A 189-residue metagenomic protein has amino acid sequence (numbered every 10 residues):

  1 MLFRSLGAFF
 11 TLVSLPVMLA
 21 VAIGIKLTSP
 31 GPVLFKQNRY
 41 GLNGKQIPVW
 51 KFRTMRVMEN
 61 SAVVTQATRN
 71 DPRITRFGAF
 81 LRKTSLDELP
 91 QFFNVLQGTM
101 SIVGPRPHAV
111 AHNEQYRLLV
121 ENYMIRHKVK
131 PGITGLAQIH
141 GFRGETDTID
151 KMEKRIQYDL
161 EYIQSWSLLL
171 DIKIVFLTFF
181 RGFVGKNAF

Functional and structural regions predicted by a protein language model:
M1-E59, N94, L168-F189: A hydrophobic, helix-centered structural microdomain
A8, P32, L42-K45, A79 (+4 more regions): Gly/Ser/Thr-rich helix-start
V13, N70, R82, S165-L168: Aromatic-acidic/polar surface patches that form glycan- and anion
V21, F35-K36, V103-P105, A111 (+2 more regions): Short, hydrophobic secondary-structure boundary micro-motifs
S29-P32, R69-P72, V95, P131 (+2 more regions): A generic fold-level signal
F35-R73, T134-Q157: Short, glycine-rich, amphipathic interfacial segments at transmembrane boundaries or analogous
A67-K130, I174-G182: A short, structured surface patch at a secondary-structure boundary
N122-F189: C-terminal terminal-structure detector
